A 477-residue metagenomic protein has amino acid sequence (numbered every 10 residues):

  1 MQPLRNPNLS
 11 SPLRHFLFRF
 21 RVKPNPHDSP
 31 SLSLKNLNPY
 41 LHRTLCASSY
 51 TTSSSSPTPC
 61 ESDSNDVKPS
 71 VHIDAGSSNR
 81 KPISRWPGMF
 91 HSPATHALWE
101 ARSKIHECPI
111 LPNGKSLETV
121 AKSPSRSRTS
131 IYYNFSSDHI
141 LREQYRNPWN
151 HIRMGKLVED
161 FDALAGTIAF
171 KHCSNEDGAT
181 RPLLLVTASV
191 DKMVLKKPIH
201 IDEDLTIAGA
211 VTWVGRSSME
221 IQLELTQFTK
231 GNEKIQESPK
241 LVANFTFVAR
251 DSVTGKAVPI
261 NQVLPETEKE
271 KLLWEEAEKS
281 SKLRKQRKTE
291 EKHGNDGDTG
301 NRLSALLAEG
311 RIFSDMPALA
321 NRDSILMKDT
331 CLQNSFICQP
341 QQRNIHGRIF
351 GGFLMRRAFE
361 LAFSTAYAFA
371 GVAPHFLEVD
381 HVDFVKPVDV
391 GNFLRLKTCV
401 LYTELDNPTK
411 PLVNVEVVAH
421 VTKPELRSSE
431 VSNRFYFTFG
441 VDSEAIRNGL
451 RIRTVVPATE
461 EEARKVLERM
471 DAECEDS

Functional and structural regions predicted by a protein language model:
M1-L37: N-terminal chloroplast transit peptides
Q2-N6, S48-P109, I199-T206, T212-N295 (+2 more regions): HotDog/MaoC-like acyl-thioester-processing domains
D66-S92, H96-R153, V263-G351, A472-S477: Catalytic strand-loop segment that frames the active site of acyl-thioester-processing enzymes
N150, M154-L157, F170-L183, T187 (+3 more regions): Single-stranded nucleic-acid-binding OB-fold domains
I152-T180, F350-P374: Active-site helix/loop of acyl-thioester processing domains in fatty-acid/polyketide metabolism, spanning hotdog-fold
G178-T206, G231, G371-P387, N392: A cross-kingdom feature marking solvent-exposed beta-strand/loop segments within repeated, beta-rich binding/scaffold
D191, I345, F353-A358, A362 (+1 more regions): C-terminal, well-structured subdomains that either form a transmembrane helix-short loop-helix hairpin in multi-pass
M327-C331, H375-F376, D380, V413-E416: Electrostatic interaction modules used in gene-expression and signaling proteins
